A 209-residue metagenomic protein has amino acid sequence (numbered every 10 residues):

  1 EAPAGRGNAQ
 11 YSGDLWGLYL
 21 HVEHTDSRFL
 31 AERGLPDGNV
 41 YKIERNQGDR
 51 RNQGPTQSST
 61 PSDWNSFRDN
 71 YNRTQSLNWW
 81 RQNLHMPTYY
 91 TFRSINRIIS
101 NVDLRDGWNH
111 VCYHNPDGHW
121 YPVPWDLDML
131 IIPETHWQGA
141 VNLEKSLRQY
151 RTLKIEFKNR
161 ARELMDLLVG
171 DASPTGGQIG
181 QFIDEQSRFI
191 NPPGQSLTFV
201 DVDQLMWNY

Functional and structural regions predicted by a protein language model:
A2, R6-I98, V102: Internal "kinase-insert"/substrate-recognition segments embedded within catalytic cores of ATP-dependent enzymes
G7, T60-P61, N65-D106, H110-Y209: Middle-to-C-terminal accessory/interaction subdomains
